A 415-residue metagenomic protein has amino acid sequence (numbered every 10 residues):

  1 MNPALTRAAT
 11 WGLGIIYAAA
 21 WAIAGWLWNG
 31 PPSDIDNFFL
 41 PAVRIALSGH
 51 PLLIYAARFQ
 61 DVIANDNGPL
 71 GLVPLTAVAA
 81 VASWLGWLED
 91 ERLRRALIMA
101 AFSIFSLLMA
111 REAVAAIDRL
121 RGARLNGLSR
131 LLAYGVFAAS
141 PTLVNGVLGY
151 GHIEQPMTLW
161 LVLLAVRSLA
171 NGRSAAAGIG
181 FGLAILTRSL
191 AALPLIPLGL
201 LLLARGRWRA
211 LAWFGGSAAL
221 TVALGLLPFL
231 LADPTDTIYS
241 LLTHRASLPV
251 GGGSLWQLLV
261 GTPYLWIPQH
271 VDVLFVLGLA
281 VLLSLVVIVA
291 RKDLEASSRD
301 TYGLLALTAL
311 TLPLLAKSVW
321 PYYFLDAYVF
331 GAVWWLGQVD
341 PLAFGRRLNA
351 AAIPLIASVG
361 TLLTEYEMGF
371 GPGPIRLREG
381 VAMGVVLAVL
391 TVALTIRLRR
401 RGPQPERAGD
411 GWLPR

Functional and structural regions predicted by a protein language model:
M1-I238, F275-R415: Multi-pass membrane glycosyltransferase architecture that uses lipid-linked
P41-A56, I238-L265: Luminal/periplasmic active-site loops of membrane-embedded glycosylation enzymes
A80-R95, P249-H270: Juxtamembrane membrane-water interface segments that cap and precede transmembrane helices
